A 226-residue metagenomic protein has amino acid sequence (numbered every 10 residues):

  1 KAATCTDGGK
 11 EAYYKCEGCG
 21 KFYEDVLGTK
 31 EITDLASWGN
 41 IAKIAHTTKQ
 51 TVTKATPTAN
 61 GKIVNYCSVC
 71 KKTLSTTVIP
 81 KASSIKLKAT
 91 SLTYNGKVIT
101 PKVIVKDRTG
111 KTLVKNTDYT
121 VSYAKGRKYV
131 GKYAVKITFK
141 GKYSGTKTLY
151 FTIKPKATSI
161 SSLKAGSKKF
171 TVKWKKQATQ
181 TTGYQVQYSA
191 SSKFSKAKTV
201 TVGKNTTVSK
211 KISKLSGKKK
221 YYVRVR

Functional and structural regions predicted by a protein language model:
K1-Y13, T47-V64, K111-S144: Serine/threonine-rich, repeat-prone extracellular segments and beta-strand-based repeat modules of secreted/surface
G39-I44, T76-K81, F151-P155: Interdomain boundary/hinge segments at the C-termini of tandem beta-sandwich modules
T48-K49, A82-L87, P155-L163: Proline-enriched interdomain boundary motifs that mark the N-terminal boundary and often initiate the first structured
A82-T112: Solvent-exposed, low-complexity, repeat-rich "mucin-like" stalks and linkers
K154-Q180, G217: Pro/Thr/Ser/Gly-rich low-complexity, intrinsically disordered linker/stalk tracts
A178-V202: Extracellular low-complexity, O-glycosylation-prone stalks/linkers
T206-K211: Short S/T/G- and acidic-enriched coil/turn segments that sit immediately N-terminal to beta-strands in beta-sandwich
I212-R226: Beta-strand-rich modules
